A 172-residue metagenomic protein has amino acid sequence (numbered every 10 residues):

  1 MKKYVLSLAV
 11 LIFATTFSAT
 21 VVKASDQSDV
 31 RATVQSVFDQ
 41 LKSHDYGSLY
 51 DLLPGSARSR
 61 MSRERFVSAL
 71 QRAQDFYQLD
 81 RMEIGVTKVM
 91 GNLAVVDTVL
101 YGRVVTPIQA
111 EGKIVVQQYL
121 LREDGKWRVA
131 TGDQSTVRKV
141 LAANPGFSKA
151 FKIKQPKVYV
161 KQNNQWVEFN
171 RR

Functional and structural regions predicted by a protein language model:
M1-Y4: Positively charged n-region of N-terminal signal peptides that target proteins for export
S7-T16: Bacterial N-terminal signal peptides
S18-D45, D51: Short, low-complexity N-terminal intrinsically disordered segments enriched in polar/charged residues
D26, S68-Q117, D133, Q162 (+1 more regions): Surface-exposed, charged secondary-structure patches
Y46-R65: Short, solvent-exposed secondary-structure junction/capping segments
S56-R58, G102-V104, S135-V137: Solvent-exposed loop/turn segments at secondary-structure junctions within structured extracellular/periplasmic domains
E111-I114, R128-R172: Low-complexity, intrinsically disordered terminal/linker segments enriched in charged and Gly/Pro repeats
R122-K126: Short, solvent-exposed coil/turn segments at beta-strand boundaries
